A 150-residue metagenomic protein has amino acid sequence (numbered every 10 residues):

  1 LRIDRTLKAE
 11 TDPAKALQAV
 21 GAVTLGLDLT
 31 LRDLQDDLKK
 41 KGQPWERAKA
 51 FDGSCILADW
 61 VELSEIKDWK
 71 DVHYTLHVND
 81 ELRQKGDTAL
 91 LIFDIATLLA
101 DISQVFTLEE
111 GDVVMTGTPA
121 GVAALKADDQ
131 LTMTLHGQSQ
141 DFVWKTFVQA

Functional and structural regions predicted by a protein language model:
L1-V105, E109, V113, V122-A150: Catalytic-core "active-site belt" of small-molecule-metabolizing enzymes, emphasizing His/Asp/Glu-rich regions
